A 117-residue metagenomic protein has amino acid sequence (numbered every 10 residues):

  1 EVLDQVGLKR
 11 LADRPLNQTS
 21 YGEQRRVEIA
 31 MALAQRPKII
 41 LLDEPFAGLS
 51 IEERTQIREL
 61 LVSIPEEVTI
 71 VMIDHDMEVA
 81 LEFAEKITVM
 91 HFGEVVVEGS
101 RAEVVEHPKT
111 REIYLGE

Functional and structural regions predicted by a protein language model:
E1-L11, E59-V62: Conserved ABC ATPase "signature" region
P15-T19: Conserved ABC ATPase signature
R36: Conserved catalytic motifs of ABC-family nucleotide-binding domains
I40-E44: Catalytic Walker B motif of ABC-type/P-loop ATPase nucleotide-binding domains
R54-E66: Helical segment within the ABC ATPase nucleotide-binding domain
A80-E82: A short, surface-exposed alpha-helical micro-motif characterized by mixed small hydrophobic and charged/polar residues
